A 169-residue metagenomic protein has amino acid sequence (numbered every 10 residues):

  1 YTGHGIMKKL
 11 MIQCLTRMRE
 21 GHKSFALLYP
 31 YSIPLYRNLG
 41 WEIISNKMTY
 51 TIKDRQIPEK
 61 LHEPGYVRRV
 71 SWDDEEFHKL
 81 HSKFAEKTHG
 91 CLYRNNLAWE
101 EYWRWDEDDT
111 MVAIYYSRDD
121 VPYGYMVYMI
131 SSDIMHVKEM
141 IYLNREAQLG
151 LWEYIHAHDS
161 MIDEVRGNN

Functional and structural regions predicted by a protein language model:
Y1, E139-I141: Glycine-rich phosphate-binding "P-loop"
Y1, G5-Q13, E146-G150: Conserved acetyl-CoA pyrophosphate-binding loop and the N-cap/start of the following alpha-helix in GNAT-like
I6-L10, R17, R55-I57: Membrane-anchoring hydrophobic segments
M11, T16-P30, S160-N169: Conserved GNAT acetyl-CoA-binding A-motif
E20-S24, P30-M48: Conserved active-site alpha-helix within GNAT-family acetyltransferase domains
A26-L27, Y36, M140, I155: Conserved catalytic-core segments centered on acid/base and nucleophilic motifs
S45-K138, R145-N169: Amide-forming acyltransferase catalytic core, primarily the GNAT-like/NAT-type and related acyltransferase folds
